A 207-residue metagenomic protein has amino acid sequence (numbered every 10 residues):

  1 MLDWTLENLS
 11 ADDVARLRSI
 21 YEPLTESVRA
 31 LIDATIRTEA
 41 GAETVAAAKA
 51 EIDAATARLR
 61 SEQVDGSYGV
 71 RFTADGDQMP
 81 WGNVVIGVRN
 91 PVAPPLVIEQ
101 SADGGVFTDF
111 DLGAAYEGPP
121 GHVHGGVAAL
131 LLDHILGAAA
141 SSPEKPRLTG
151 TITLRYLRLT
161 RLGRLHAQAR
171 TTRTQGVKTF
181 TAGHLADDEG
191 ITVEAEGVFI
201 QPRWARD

Functional and structural regions predicted by a protein language model:
M1-V64, T160-R161, T172-D207: HotDog/MaoC-like acyl-thioester-processing domains
T5-L9, A15, I135-H166: Hydrophobic beta-strand-centered segment that forms part of the acyl-chain substrate-binding groove
E43-E117: Long amphipathic N-terminal alpha/beta scaffold segment
E99, T153-L157, R170-T172, A186: Conserved positions in beta-strands of structured domains
D103-G105, V123-P146: Active-site helix/loop of acyl-thioester processing domains in fatty-acid/polyketide metabolism, spanning hotdog-fold
F110-L112, Y156, Q201: Hydrophobic residues in beta-strands and at strand termini
